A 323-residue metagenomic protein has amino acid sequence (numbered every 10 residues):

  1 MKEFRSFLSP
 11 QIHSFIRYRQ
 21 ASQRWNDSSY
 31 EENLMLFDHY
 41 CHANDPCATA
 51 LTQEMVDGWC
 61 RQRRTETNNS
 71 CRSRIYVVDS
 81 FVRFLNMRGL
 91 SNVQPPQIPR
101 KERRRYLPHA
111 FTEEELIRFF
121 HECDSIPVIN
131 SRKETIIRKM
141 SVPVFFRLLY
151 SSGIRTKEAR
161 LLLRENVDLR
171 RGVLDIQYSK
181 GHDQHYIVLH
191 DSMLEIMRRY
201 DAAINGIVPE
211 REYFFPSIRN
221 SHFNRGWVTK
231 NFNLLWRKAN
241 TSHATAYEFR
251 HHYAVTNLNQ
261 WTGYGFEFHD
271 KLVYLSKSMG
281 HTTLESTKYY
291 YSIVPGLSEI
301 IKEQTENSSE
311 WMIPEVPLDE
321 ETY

Functional and structural regions predicted by a protein language model:
M1-Y323: Conserved catalytic core of the tyrosine transesterase superfamily
